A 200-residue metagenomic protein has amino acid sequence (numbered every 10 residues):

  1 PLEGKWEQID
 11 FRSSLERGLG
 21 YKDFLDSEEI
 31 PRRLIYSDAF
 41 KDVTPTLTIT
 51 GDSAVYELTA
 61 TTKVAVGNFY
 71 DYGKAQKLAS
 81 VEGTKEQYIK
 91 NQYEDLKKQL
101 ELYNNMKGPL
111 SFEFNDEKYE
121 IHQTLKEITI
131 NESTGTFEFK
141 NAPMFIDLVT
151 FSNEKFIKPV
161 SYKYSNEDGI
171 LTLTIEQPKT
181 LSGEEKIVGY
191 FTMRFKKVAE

Functional and structural regions predicted by a protein language model:
P1-E7: N-terminal helix-cap/turn-to-beta initiation motif at the start of protein domains
G4, P45, G51, K196-V198: Extracellular/surface-associated beta-sandwich interaction domains
Q8-G20, V55-N68, K140-I146, L173-T180: Generic short beta-strand segments
R17-F137: N-terminal glycine/threonine-rich, aromatic-flanked beta-hairpin/loop signature
S80-E200: Beta-sheet ligand-binding and adhesion/scaffold domains
